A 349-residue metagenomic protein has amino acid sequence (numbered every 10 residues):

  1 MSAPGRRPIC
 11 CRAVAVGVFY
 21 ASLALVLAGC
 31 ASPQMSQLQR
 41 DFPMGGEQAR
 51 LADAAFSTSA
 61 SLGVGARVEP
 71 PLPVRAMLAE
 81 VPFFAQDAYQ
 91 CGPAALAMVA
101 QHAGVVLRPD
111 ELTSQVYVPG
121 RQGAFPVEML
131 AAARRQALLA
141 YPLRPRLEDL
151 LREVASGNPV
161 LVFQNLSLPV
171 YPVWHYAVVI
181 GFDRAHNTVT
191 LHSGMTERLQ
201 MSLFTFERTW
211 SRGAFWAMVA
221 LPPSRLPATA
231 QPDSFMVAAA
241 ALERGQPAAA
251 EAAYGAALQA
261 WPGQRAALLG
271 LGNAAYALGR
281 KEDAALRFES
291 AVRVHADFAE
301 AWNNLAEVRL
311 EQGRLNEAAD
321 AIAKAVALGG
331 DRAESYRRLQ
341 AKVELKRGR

Functional and structural regions predicted by a protein language model:
A31-P43, D53-F56, A60-G63, R184-G270: Noncatalytic regulatory segments and standalone regulatory/sensor domains
M35-R146, L150, A214, S224 (+3 more regions): Cysteine-nucleophile protease catalytic domains, especially the papain-like/related folds used in DUB/UBL proteases
Q264, F298, R332-A333: Residue-level recognition of tetratricopeptide repeat
G270, N304, R338-L339: Canonical tetratricopeptide repeat
